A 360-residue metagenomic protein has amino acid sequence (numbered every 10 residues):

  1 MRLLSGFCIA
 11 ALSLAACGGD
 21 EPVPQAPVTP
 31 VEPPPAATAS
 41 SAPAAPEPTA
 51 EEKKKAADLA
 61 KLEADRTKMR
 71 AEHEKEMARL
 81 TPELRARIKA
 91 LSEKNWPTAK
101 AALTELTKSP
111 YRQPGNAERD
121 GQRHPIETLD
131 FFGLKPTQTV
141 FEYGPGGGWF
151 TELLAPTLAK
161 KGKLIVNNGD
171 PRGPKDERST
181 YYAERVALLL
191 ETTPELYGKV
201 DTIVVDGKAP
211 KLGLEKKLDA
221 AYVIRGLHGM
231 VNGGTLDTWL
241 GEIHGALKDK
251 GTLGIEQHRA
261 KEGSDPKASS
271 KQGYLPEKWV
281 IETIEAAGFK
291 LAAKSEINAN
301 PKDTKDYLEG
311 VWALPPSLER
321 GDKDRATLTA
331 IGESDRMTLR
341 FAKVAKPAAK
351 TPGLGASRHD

Functional and structural regions predicted by a protein language model:
C17-E21: Bacterial signal peptide processing site
L84, T304-D360: Core SAM-dependent methyltransferase catalytic element
T98-K135: Class I SAM-dependent methyltransferase Rossmann-like catalytic core, especially the SAM/SAH-binding loop
K135-G146: Conserved class I S-adenosyl-L-methionine
A155-P156, L236-G251: A short glycine-rich, Lys/Arg-flanked "PGG" loop and its adjoining helix->strand segment in the class I
L164-N167, K250-H258: Conserved beta-strand signature within the Rossmann-like core of class I S-adenosyl-L-methionine
V200, K211-A221: A short acidic, Gly/Pro-enriched loop at the edge of an enzyme's catalytic core that lines a small-molecule cofactor
G207, G229-E242: A short, conserved alpha-helix within the catalytic core of class I
